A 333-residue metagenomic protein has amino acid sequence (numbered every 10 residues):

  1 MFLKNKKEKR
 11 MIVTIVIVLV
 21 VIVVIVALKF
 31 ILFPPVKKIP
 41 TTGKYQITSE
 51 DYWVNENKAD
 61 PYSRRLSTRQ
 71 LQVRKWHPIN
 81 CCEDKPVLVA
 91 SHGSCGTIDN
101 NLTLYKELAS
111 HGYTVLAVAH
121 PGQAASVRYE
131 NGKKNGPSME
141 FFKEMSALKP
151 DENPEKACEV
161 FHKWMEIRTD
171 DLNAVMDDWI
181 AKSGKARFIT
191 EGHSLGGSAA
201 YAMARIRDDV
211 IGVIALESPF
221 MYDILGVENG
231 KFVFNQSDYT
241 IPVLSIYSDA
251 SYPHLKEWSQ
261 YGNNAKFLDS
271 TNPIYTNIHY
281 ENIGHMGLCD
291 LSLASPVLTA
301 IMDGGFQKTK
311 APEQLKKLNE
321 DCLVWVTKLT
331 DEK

Functional and structural regions predicted by a protein language model:
F2-I22: N-terminal Sec-pathway targeting helices
I22-K38: Membrane-interface motif at the C-terminal end of an N-terminal transmembrane signal
F33-E83: N-terminal cap/lid segment of alpha/beta-hydrolase-fold proteins
C82-K85, A90-R128, Y222-D223, Y252-L255: Short substrate-entry loop that stabilizes the transition state in hydrolases
N131-K182: Alpha/beta-hydrolase active-site loop
A174-F232, S237-D238: Primarily recognizes the serine-hydrolase "nucleophile elbow" in alpha/beta-hydrolase and SGNH/GDSL folds
G212-H285: The feature captures the conserved acid-bearing segment of alpha/beta-hydrolase catalytic domains
N263-K333: C-terminal catalytic-base region of ester-bond hydrolases, centering on the histidine of the charge-relay
